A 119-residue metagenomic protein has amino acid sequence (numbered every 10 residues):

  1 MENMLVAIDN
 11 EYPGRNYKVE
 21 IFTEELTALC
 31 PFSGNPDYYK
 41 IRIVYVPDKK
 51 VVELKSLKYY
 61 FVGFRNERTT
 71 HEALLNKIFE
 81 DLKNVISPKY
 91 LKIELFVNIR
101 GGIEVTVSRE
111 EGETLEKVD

Functional and structural regions predicted by a protein language model:
M1-D119: N-terminal intrinsically disordered, cationic/polar leader segments that include organellar targeting peptides
